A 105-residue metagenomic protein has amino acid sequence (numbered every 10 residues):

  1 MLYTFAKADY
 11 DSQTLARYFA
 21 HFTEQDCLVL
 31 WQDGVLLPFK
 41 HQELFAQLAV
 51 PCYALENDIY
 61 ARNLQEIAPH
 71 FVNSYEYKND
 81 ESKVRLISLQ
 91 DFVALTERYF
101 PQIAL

Functional and structural regions predicted by a protein language model:
M1-T4, E24-Q32, Y77-K78: Short, basic, glycine/proline-bearing loop/turn elements
L2-T14: Short, glycine-rich nucleotide/cofactor-binding loops
F5-A8, W31-D33, N57, L105: Structural motif
A20-E24, Q42-A49: Short, conserved loop/helix-junction motifs that constitute active-site signature segments in enzyme catalytic cores
D26-D33, V50-R62: Short internal beta-strands
V35-P38: Acidic-and-aromatic substrate-binding clefts and catalytic sites of carbohydrate-active enzymes
Q65-E66: Long, charged alpha-helical interface segments
P69-L105: C-terminal structural segments of small proteins and small subunits
